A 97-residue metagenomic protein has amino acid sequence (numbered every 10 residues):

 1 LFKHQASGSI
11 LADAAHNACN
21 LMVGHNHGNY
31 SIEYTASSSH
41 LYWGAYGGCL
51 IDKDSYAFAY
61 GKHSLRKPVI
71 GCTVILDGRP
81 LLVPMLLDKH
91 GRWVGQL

Functional and structural regions predicted by a protein language model:
L1-L87: Conserved beta-sheet core of the metallophosphoesterase superfamily
M85-L97: C-terminal/domain-terminus segments
